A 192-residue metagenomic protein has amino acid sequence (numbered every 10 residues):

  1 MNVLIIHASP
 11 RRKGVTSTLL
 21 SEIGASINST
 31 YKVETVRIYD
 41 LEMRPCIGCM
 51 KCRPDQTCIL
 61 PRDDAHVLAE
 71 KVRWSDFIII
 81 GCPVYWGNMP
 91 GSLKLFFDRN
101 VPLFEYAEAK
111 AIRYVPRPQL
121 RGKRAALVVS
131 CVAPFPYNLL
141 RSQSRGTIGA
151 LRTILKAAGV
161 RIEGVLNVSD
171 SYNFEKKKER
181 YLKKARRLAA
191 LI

Functional and structural regions predicted by a protein language model:
M1-E105, G164-L166, D170-I192: N-terminal beta1-alpha1-beta2 submodule of the flavodoxin-like/Rossmannoid cofactor-binding fold
A107-A157: Short, glycine-/small-residue-rich phosphate/pyrophosphate-handling segment
G159-R161: Conserved anion/nucleotide-ligand pocket segment
